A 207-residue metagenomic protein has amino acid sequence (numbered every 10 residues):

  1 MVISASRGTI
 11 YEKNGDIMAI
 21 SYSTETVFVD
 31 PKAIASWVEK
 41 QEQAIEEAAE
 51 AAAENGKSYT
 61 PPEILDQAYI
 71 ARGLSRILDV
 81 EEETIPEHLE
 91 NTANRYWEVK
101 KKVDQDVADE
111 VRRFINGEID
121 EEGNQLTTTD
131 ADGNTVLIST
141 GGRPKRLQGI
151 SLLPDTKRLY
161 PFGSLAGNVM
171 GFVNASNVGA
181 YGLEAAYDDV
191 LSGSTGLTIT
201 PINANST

Functional and structural regions predicted by a protein language model:
M1-D79: Juxtamembrane extramembrane loops of integral membrane proteins
A33, Y69-E83, E87-T207: Small/polar-residue-rich segments within soluble enzyme cores
